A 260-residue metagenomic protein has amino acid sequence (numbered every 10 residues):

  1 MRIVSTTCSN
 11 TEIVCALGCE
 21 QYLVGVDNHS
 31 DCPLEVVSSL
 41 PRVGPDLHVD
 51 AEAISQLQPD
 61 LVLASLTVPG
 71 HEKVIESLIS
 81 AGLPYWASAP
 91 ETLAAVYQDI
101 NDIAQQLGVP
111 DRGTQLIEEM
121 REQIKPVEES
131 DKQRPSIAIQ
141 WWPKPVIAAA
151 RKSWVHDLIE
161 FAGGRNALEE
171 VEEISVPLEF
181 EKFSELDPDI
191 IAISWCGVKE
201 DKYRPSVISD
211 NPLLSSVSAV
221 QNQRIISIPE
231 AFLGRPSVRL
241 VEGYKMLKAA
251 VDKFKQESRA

Functional and structural regions predicted by a protein language model:
M1-A260: N-terminal ligand-binding lobe of clamshell/alpha-beta domains
